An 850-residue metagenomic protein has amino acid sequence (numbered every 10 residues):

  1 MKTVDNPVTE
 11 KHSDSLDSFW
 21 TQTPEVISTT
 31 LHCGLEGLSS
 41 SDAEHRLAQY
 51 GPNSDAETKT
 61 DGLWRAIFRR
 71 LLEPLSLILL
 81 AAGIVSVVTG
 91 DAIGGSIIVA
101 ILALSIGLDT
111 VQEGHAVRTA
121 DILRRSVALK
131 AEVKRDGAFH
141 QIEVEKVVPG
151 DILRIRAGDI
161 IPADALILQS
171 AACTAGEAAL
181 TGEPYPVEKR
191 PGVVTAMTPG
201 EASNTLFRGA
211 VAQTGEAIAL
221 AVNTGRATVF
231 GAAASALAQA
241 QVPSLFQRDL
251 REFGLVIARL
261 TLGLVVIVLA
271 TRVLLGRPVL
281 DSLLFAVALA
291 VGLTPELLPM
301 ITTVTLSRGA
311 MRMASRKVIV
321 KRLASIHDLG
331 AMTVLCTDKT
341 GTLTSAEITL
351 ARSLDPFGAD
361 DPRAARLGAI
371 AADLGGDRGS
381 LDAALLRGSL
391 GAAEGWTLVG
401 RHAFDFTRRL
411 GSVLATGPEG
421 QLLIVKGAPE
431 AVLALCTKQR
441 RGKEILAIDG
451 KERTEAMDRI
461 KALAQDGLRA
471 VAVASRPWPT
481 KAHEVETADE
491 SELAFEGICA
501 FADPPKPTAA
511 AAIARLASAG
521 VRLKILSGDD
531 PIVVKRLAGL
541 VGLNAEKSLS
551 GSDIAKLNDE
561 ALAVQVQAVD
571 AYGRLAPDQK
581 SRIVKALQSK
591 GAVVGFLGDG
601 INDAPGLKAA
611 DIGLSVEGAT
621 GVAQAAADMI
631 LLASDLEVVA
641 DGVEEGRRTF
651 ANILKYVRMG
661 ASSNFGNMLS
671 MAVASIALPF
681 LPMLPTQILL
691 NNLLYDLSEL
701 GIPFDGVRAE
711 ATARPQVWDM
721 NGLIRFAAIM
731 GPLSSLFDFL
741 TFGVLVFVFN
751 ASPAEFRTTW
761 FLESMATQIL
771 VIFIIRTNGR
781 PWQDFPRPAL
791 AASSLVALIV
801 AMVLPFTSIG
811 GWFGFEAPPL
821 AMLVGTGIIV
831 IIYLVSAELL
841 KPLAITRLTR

Functional and structural regions predicted by a protein language model:
M1-H140, E145-V148, L153-I161, L166-T174 (+8 more regions): Non-lumenal N-terminal regulatory segments of integral membrane proteins
G34, T205-Q213, D328-F495, F501 (+9 more regions): Cytosolic catalytic regions of ATP/NTP-dependent phosphoryl-transfer enzymes
P52-I84, V117, A138-H140, A196-T205 (+9 more regions): Soluble-to-membrane junctions at the N-terminal ends of transmembrane alpha-helices in multi-pass ion-transporting
L77-A100, V256-T294, S307, M311-K317 (+5 more regions): Helix-interface capping motifs at the ends of transmembrane segments in multi-pass membrane proteins
T89, I97-A128, R135, Q241-V334 (+4 more regions): Hydrophobic alpha-helical transmembrane segments
L102, L108, A138, V222-A227 (+14 more regions): Conserved beta-strand/loop elements of the cytosolic catalytic core of P-type E1-E2 ATPases, chiefly in the P-domain
T174, L180, G192, S345-A365 (+4 more regions): Basic, amphipathic juxtamembrane/active-site segments that coordinate anionic phosphate or diphosphate groups
V268, L306-R308, D377, A545-F596 (+3 more regions): Membrane-embedded transport module
